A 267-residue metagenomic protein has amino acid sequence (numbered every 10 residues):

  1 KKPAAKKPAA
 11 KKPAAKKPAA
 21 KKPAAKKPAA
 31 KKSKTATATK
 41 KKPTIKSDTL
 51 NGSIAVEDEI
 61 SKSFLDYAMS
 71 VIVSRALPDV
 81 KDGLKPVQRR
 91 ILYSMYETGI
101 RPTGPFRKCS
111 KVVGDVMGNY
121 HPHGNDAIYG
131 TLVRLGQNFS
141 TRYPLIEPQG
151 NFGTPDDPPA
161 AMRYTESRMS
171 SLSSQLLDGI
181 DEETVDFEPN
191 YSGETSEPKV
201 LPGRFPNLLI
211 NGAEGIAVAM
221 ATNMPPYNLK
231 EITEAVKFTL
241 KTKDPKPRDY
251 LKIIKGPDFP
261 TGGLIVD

Functional and structural regions predicted by a protein language model:
K2, K26-K27, K31-D267: Catalytic phosphate-handling regions of large nucleic-acid enzymes and associated NTPases
P3-S33: Low-complexity, polybasic segments enriched for Lys interleaved with small residues
